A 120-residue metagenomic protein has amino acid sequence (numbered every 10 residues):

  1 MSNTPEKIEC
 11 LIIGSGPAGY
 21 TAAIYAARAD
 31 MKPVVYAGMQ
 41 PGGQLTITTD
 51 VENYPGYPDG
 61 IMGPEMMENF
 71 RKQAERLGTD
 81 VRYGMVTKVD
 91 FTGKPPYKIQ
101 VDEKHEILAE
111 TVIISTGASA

Functional and structural regions predicted by a protein language model:
M1-I13, A29, V34, V81-A120: FAD-binding core/adjacent interface of flavoenzyme oxidoreductases
S2-N3, I8-L77: Beta1-alpha1 glycine-rich phosphate/pyrophosphate-binding loop at the start of Rossmann-like nucleotide-binding domains
